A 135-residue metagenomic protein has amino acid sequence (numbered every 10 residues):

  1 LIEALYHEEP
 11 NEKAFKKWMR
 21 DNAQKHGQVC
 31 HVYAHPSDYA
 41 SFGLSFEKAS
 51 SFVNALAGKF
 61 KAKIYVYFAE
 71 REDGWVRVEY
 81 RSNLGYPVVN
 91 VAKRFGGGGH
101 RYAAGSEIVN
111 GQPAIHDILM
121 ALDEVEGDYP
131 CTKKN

Functional and structural regions predicted by a protein language model:
L1-R94, G99-N135: Hydrophobic helix-and-loop "lid/oligomerization" segment in the mid-to-C-terminal part of catalytic domains
